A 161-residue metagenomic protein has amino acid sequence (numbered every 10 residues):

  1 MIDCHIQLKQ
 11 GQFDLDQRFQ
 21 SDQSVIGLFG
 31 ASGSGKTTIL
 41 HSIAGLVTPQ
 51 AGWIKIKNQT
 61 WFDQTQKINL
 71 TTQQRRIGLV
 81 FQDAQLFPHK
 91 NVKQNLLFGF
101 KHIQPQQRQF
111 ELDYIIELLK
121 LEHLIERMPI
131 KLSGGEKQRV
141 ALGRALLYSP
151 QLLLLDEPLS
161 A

Functional and structural regions predicted by a protein language model:
Q59-Q64, Q107-L124: Conserved ABC ATPase "signature" region
W61-G78, H102: ABC ATPase NBD coupling module
K90-Q109, L118: ABC-type ATPase nucleotide-binding domains, specifically the catalytic core motifs of the NBD
M128-L132, E136: Conserved ABC ATPase signature
L142: Hydrophobic anchor residue at the start of the ABC signature
L147-Q151: A short, proline-enriched helix->beta-strand linker immediately N-terminal to the Walker B motif in ABC-type P-loop
L153-E157: Catalytic Walker B motif of ABC-type/P-loop ATPase nucleotide-binding domains
